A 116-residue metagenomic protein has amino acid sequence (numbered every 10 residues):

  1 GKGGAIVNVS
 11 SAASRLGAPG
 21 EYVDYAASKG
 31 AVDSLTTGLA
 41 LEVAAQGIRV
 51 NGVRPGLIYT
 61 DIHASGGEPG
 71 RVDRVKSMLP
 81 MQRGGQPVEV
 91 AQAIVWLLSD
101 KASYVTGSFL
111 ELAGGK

Functional and structural regions predicted by a protein language model:
V7, V50-V53, H63, G107: Hydrophobic structural elements of the Rossmann-like NAD(P)H-binding subdomain that define the short-chain
S11: Residue(s) in the substrate-gating loop at a strand-loop-helix junction that position the organic substrate next
R15, R54-S65: Short, flexible catalytic-loop segment of classical short-chain dehydrogenase/reductase
S28: Active-site helix of classical SDR
L41-A45, S103: Alpha-helical segment proximal to the catalytic Tyr-Lys
R49-P55, Y59, L98, E111-A113: Conserved SDR Rossmann-fold cofactor-binding beta-strand/turn motif
L79-V90, K101: A conserved structural motif in NAD(P)-dependent oxidoreductases
S103-K116: Short-chain dehydrogenase/reductase
